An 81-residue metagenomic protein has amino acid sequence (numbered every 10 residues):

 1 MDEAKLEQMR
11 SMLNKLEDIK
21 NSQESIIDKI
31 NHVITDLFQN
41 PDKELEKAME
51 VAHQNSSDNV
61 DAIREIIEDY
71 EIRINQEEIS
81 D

Functional and structural regions predicted by a protein language model:
D2, L6, Q39-E46: Short, structured coil/loop segments at alpha-helix boundaries
D2-T35: N-terminal acidic leader/helix
Q23, N55-R73: Amphipathic alpha-helical coiled-coil segments
I26-I30, E44, V51, I63-I66 (+1 more regions): General "foldedness" signal
D36-P41, I67-D81: Long amphipathic alpha-helical coiled-coil segments
P41-N59: Short, glycine/alanine-rich amphipathic alpha-helical segment that often forms an alpha-turn-alpha hairpin
